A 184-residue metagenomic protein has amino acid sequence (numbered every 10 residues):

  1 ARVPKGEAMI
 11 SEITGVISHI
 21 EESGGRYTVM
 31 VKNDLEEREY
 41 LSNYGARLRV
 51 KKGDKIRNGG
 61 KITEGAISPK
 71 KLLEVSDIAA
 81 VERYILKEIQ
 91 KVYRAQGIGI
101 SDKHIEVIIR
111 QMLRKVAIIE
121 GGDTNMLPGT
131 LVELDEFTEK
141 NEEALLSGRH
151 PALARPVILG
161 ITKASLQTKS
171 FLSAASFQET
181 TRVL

Functional and structural regions predicted by a protein language model:
A1-L184: Intrinsically disordered, low-complexity regulatory segments
